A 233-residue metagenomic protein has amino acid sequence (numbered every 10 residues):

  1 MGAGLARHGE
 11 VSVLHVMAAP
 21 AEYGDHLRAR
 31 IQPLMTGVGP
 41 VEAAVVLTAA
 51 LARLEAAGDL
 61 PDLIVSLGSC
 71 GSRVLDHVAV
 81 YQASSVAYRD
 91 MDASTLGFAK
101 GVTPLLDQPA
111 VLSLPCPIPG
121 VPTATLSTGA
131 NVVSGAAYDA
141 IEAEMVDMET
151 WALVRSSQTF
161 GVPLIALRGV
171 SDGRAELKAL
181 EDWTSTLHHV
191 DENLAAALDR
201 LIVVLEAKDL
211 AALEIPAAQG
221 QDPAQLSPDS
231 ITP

Functional and structural regions predicted by a protein language model:
A6-H8, A57: Generic structural signal for beta-strand residues in well-ordered domains
H8-L14: Extreme N-terminal starter segment of soluble prokaryotic enzymes
L14-V16, V65: Conserved beta-strand elements of the Class I
Y23-D222, L226-D229, P233: Glycine-rich phosphate- or other oxyanion-binding loops that anchor nucleotides, phosphorylated ligands
